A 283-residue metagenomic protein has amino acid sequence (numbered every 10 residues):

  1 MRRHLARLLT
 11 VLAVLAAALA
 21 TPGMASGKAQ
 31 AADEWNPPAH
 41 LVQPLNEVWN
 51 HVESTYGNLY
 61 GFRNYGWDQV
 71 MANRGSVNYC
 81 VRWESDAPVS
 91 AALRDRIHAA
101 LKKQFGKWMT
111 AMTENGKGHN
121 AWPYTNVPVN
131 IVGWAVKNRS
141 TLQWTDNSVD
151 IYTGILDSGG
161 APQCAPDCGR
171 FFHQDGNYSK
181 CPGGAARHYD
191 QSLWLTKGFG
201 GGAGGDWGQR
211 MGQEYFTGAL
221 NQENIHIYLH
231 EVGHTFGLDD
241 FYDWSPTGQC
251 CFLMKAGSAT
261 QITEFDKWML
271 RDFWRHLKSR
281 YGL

Functional and structural regions predicted by a protein language model:
R2-T153: N-terminal low-structure segments adjacent to metalloprotease catalytic domains across cellular compartments
V52-L59, L101, C164-F171, Y228-G233: Short linear motifs at secondary-structure transitions and domain/linker junctions
N78-W83, S192-L195, G233-T235, F252-A256: Structural recognition of the beta-strand scaffold that forms the well-ordered cores of secreted hydrolase catalytic
S85-V89, V136-K137, G198-G202, H234 (+2 more regions): Solvent-exposed loop/turn segments at secondary-structure junctions within structured extracellular/periplasmic domains
L93-A100, W108, N224-Y228, D266-F273: Stable alpha-helical elements in mature extracytoplasmic
N115-H226: Metzincin-family zinc-dependent endopeptidase catalytic domain
G201, Q209-E223, Y242-L283: Metalloprotease/metallohydrolase-associated module, dominated by Zn2+-dependent proteases
I225-F241: Active-site recognition of the HExxH zinc-binding catalytic motif
